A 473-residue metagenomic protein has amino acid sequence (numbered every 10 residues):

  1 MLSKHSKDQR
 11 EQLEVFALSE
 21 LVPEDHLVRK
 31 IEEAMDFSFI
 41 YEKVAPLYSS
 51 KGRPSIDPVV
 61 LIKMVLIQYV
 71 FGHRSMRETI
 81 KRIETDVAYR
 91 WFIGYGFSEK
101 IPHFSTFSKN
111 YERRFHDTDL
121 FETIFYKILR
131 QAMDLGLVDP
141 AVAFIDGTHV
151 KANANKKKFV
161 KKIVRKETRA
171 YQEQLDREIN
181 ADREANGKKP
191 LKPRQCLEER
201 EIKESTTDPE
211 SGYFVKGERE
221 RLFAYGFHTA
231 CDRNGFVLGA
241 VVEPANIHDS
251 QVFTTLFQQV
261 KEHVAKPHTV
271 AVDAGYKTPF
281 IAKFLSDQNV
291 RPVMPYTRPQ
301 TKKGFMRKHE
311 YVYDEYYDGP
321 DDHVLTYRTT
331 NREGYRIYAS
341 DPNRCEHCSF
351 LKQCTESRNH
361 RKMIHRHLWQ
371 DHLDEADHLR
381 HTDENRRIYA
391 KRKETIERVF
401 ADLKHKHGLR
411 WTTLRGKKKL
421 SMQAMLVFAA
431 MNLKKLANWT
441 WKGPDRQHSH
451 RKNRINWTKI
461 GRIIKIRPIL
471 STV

Functional and structural regions predicted by a protein language model:
M1-R29: Hydrophobic alpha-helical membrane-insertion signals
S3-K4, R10, G72-T85, Y95-V473: Anion-binding and metal-coordination hotspots
A17-L18, M35-D36, R307: Short, solvent-exposed coil/turn linker segments
S19-L21, R53, R219: Short secondary-structure boundary/capping segments within folded domains
E24-L66, F71, L368: Basic, short loop/linker segments at the boundary and entry of helix-turn-helix/winged-helix-like folds
Y89-I93: Short amphipathic alpha-helical interface patches used for protein-protein assembly/oligomerization
